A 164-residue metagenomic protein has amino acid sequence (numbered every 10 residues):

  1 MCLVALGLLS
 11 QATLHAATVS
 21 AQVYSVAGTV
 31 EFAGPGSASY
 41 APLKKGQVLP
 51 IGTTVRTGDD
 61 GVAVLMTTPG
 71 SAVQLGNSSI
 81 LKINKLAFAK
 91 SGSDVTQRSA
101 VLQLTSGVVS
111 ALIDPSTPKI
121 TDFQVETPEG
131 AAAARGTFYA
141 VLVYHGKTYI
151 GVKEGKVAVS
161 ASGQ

Functional and structural regions predicted by a protein language model:
M1-S10: Bacterial N-terminal signal peptides
L14-Q164: Flexible, surface-exposed loop/linker segments and immediately adjacent secondary-structure boundaries
